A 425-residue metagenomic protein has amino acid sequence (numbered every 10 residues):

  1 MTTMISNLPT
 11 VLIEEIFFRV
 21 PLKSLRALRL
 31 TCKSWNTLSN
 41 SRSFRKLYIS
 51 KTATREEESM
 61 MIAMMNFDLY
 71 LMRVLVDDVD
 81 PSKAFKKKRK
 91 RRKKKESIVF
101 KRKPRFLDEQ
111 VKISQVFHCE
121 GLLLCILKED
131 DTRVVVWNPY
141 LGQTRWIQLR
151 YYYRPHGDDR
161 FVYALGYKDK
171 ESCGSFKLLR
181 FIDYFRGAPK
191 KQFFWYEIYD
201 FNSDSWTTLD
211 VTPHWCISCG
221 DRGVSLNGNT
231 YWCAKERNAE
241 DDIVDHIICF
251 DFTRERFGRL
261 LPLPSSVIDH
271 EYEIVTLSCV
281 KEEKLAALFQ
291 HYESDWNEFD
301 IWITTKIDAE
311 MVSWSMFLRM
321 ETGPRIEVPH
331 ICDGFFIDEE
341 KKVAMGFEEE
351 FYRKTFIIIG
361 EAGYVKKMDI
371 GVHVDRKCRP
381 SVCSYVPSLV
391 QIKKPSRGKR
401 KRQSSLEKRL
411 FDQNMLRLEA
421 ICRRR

Functional and structural regions predicted by a protein language model:
M1-R425: N-terminal entry/capping and adjacent linker segments that precede and initiate structured domains
